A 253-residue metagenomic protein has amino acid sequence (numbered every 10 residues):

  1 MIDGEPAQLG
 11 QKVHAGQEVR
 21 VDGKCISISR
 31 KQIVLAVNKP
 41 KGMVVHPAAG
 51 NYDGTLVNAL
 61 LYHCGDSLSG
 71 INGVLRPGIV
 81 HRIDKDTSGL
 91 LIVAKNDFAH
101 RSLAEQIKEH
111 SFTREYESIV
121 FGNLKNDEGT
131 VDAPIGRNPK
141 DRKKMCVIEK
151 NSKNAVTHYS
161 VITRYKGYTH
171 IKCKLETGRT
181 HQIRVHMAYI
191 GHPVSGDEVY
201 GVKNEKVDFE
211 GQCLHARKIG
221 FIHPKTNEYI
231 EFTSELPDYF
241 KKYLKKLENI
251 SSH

Functional and structural regions predicted by a protein language model:
M1-T130, P134, Y239-K246: RNA pseudouridine synthases
V37, V185, G196: Active-site flanking residues adjacent to catalytic metal/cofactor-binding acidic residues
D53, E128, S152-A155, Q212: A structural signal for well-ordered alpha-helical scaffolds and beta->alpha junctions
G73-E105, T113, E117, G136-I190 (+1 more regions): The conserved catalytic core of RNA pseudouridine synthases
G122-L124, T177, N204: Glycine-rich beta-alpha junction loops
C146, G196-D208: Short, surface-exposed loop/helix-turn segments at secondary-structure junctions that function as lids/hinges flanking
G191-S195: Post-Walker A helix-loop "phosphate-sensing" segment adjacent to the P-loop in P-loop NTPases
D208-A216: Active-site-adjacent capping/gating segments
